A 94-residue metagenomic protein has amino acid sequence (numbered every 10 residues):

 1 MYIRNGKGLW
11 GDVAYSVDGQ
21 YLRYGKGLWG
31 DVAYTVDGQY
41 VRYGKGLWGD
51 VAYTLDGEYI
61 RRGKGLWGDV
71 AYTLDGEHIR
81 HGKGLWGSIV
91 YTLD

Functional and structural regions predicted by a protein language model:
M1-D94: Intrinsically disordered, low-complexity proline/glycine-rich segments
